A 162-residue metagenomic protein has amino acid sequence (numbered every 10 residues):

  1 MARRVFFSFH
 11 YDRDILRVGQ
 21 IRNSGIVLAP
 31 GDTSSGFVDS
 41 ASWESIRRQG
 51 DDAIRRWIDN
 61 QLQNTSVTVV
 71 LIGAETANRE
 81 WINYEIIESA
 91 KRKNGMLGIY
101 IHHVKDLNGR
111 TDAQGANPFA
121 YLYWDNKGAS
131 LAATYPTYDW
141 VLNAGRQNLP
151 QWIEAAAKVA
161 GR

Functional and structural regions predicted by a protein language model:
M1-N64, N148-R162: Conserved N-terminal substructure of TIR/SEFIR domains
R4-F6, L107-R162: C-terminal interaction surface of TIR/SEFIR-family domains
D12-D14, H103-D106: Conserved nucleotide-binding/hydrolysis micro-motifs of P-loop NTPases
V18-G19, E80-N83, N108-R110: A short acidic (Asp/Glu
S35, D52, R79-E80, N117: Flexible, active-site-adjacent loop/turn segments at secondary-structure boundaries
Q61-I87, G95-K105: Conserved beta-strand-loop-alpha-helix hinge of the TIR/SEFIR fold
A90: Anion (oxyanion) recognition and catalysis
